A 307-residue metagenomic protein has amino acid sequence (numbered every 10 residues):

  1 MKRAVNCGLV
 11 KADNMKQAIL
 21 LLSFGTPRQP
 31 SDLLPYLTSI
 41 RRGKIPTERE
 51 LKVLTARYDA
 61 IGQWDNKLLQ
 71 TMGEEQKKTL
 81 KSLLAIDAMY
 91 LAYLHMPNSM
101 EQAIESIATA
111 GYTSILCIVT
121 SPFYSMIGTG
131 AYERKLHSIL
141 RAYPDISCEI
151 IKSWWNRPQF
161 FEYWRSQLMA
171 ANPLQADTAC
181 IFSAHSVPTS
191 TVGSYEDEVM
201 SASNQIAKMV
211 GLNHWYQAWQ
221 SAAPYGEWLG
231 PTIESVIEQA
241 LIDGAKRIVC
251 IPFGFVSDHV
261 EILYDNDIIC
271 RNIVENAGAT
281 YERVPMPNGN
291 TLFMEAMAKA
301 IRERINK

Functional and structural regions predicted by a protein language model:
L9-K307: Active-site-proximal alpha-helix that buttresses catalytic centers in soluble enzyme cores
